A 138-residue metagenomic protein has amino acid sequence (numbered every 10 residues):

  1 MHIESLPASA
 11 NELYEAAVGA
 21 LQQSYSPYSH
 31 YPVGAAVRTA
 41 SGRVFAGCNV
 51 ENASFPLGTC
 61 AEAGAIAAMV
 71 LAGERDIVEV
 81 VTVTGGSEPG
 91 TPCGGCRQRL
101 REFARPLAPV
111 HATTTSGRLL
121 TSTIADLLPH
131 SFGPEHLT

Functional and structural regions predicted by a protein language model:
M1-S26, E74-T138: C-terminal binding/interaction regions
A16-G19, A61-A68: Short, well-ordered amphipathic alpha-helical segments that serve as non-catalytic structural scaffolds within diverse
H30-T39: Short beta-strand scaffold segments in enzyme catalytic cores
P32, F45, P56, P92-C93: Short glycine/serine/threonine-biased micro-segments
R38, A68-E74: Alpha-helix C-terminal capping segments
F45-C48, L120: Structural signal for short hydrophobic segments within the conserved structured cores of catalytic domains across
C48-A63: Compact, glycine-rich, soluble single-domain proteins
